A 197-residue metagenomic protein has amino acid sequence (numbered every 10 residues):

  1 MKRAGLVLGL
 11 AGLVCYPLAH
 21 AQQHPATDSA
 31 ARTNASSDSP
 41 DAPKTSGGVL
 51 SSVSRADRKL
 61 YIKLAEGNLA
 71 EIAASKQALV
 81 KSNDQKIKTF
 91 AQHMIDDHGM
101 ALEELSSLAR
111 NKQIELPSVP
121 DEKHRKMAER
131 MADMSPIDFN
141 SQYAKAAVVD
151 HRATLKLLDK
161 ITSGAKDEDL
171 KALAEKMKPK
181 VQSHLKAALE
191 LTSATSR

Functional and structural regions predicted by a protein language model:
K2-V7, P17-R197: His/Met- and acidic-residue-enriched segments that coordinate or traffic transition-metal cofactors and support
A11-G12: Repetitive helical segments and hydrophobic/amphipathic motifs
